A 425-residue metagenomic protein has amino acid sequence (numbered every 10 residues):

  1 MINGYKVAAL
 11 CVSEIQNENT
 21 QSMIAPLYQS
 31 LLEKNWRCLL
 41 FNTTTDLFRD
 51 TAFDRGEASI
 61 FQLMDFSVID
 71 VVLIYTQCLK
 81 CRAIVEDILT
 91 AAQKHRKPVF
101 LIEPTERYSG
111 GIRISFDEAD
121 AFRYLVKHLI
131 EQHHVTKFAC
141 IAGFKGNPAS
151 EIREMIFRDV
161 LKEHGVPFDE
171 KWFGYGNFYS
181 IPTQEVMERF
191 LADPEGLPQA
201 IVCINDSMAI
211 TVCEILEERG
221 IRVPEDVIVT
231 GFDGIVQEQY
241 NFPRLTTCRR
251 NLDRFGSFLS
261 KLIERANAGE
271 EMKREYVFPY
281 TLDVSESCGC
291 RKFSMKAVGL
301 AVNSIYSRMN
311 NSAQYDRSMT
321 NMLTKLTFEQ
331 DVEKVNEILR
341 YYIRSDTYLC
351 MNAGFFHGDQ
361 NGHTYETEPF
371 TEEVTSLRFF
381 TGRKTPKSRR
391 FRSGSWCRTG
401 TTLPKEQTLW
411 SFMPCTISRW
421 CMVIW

Functional and structural regions predicted by a protein language model:
M1-E333, R340-S345, N352: Bacterial carbohydrate/catabolite-sensing allosteric modules
G354-W425: GAF sensory domains
